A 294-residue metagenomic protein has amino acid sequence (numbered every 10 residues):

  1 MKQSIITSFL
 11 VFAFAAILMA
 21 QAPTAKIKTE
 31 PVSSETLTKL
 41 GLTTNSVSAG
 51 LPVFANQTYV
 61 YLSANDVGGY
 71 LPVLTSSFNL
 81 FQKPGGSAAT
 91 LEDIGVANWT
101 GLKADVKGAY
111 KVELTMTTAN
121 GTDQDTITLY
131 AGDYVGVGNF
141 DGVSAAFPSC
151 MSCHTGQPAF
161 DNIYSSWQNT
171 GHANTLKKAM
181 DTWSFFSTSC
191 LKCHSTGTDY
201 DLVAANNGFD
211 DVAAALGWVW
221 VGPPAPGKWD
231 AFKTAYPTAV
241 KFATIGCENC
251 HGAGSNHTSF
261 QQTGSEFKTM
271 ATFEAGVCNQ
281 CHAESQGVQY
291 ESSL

Functional and structural regions predicted by a protein language model:
M1-I6: Positively charged n-region of N-terminal signal peptides that target proteins for export
T7-S8, Q262: Intrinsically disordered, low-complexity segments enriched in polar/charged small residues
S8-I17: Bacterial N-terminal signal peptides
A20-Q21: Boundary of Sec targeting at the N-terminus
K26-N65, N79-E274, Q280-L294: Sequence context of c-type cytochrome heme-c attachment sites
L62-L74: Acidic, Ser/Thr
